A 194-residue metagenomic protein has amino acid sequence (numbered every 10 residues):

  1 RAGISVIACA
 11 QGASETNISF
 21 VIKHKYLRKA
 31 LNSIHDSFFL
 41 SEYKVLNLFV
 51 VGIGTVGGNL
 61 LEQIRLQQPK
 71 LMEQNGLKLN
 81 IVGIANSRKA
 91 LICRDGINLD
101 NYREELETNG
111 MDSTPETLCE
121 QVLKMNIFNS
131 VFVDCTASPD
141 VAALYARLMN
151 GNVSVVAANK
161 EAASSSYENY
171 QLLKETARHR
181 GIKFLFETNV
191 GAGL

Functional and structural regions predicted by a protein language model:
R1-E62: A conserved regulatory-domain signal marking ACT and ACT-like small-molecule sensing domains and adjacent regulatory
G3-I4, Y26, H35-E42, L60 (+4 more regions): Structural signal for hydrophobic packing residues in well-ordered secondary-structure cores of soluble enzyme domains
A10-G12, L40-Y43, Q74-L77, K124-N126 (+1 more regions): Solvent-exposed alpha-helices and their adjacent loops that cap or buttress functional pockets in soluble metabolic
Q11-E15, K25, I53, S87-K89 (+2 more regions): Short, ordered loop/turn segments at secondary-structure junctions
N47-I53, G57-N150: N-terminal glycine-/serine-/threonine-rich beta1-alpha1-beta2 phosphate-ribose binding loop of Rossmann-like
T136-G151, K160-G193: Rossmann-fold NAD(P)-binding glycine/threonine-rich loop
